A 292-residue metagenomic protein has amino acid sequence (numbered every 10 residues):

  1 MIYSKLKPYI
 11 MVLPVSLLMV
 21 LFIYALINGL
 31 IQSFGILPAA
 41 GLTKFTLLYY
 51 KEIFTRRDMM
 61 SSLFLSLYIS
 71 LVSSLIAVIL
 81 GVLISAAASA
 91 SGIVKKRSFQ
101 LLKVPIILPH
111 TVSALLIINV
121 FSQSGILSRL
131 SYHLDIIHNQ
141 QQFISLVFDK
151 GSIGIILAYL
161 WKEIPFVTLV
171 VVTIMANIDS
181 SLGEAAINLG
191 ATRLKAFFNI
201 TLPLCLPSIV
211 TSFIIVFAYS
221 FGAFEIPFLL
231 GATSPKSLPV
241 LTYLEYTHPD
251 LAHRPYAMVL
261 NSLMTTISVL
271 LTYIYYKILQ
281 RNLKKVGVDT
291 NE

Functional and structural regions predicted by a protein language model:
M1-Y3, N28, V72-K103, L115-N119 (+1 more regions): Transmembrane-helix boundary motif in ABC transporter permease subunits
I2-K7, Y50-D58, F221, F228-K277: Interhelical loop and adjacent transmembrane-helix boundary motif in polytopic membrane transport permeases
V12-I23, V104, L108, V112 (+6 more regions): Transmembrane alpha-helices
L13, G35, V172-S181, P255-E292: C-terminal transmembrane helix and the adjacent membrane-cytosol boundary/short C-terminal tail of inner/organellar
V20, Y24-F34, I79-I84, V112 (+5 more regions): Membrane-embedded alpha-helices of multi-pass transport/permease systems
V20-R57, G231-T233, E292: Short membrane-interfacial helix/loop motifs at transmembrane-helix boundaries
S91, P105-I117, S124-L127, S208: Transmembrane alpha-helices and adjacent helix-loop boundaries
A114-L160, L230-S234: Membrane-interfacial helix termini and adjacent extracytoplasmic/periplasmic loops of multi-pass transporters
